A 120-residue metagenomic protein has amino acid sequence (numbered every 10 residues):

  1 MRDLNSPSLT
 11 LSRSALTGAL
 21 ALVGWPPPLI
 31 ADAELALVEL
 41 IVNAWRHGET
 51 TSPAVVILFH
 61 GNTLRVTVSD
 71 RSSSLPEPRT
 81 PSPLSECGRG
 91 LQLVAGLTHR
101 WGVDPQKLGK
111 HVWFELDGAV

Functional and structural regions predicted by a protein language model:
M1-N5: Short amphipathic
P7-T10: Basic, helix-initiating cap at the start of DNA-binding domains
R13-L16, D70-S72: Short, small-residue-rich loop/turn micro-motifs
S14-V38: Conserved short strand/loop->alpha-helix "switch" segment adjacent to the catalytic nucleotide/phosphoryl-transfer site
A44-V120: Conserved beta-strand-loop-beta-strand hairpin that lines the nucleotide-binding pocket of ATP/GTP-utilizing enzymes
